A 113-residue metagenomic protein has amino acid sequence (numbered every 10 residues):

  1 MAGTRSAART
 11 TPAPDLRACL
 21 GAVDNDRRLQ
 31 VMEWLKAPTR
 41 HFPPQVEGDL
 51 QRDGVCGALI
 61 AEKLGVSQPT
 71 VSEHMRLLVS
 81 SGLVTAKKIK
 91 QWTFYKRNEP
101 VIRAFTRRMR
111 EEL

Functional and structural regions predicted by a protein language model:
M1-W34, S80-S81: N-terminal leader segment of winged-helix/HTH proteins
A18-G21, R27-S67, I89, T93-P100: N-terminal helix-turn-helix DNA-binding core of bacterial DNA-binding proteins
E62, E73, V79-S80: Alpha-helical residues within the helix-turn-helix
S72-H74, Q91: Base-recognition residues in the alpha-helical recognition helix of bacterial helix-turn-helix
G82-V84, K90-Q91, R107: Short, Lys/Arg-enriched C-terminal cap helix and immediately downstream tail that follows
K96, P100-L113: Short, Lys/Arg-rich amphipathic alpha-helical interaction segments that bind nucleic acids or acidic protein surfaces
